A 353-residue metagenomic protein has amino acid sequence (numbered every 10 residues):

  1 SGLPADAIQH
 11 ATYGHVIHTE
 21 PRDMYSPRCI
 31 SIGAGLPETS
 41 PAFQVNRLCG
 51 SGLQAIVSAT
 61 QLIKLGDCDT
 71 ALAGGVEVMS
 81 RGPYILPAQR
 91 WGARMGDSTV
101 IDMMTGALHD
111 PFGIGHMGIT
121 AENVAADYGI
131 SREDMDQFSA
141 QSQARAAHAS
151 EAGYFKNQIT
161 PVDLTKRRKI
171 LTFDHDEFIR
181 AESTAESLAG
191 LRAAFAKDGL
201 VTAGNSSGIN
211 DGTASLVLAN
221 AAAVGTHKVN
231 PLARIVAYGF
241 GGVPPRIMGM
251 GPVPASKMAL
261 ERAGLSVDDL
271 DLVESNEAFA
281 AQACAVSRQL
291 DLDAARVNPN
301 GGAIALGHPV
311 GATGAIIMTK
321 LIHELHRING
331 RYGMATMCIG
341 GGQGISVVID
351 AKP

Functional and structural regions predicted by a protein language model:
S1-G2, S26-I30, A55, M117-V124 (+5 more regions): Short, well-ordered amphipathic alpha-helical segments that serve as non-catalytic structural scaffolds within diverse
S1-V16, E20-A34, P41, T120-R132 (+4 more regions): Conserved active-site "lid/cap" helical segment
A5, D134-T226, Q289-R296: N-terminal extracellular/periplasmic Venus flytrap/periplasmic-binding protein-like
D6, A11-T70, P111-M117, E182-G208 (+2 more regions): Conserved catalytic cysteine-centered active-site region of acyl-thioester-dependent Claisen-condensing enzymes
R47-E77, A125-Y154, S215-A222, S287-R288 (+2 more regions): Active-site-proximal alpha-helical scaffold in enzymes
T70-N123: Flexible glycine-/small-residue-enriched beta->alpha junction loops that bind anionic phosphate/pyrophosphate groups
T120-E122, F155-Q158, K166, V236-A305: Active-site pocket-lining segment
T184-M250, P254, M258, T319-K320 (+3 more regions): Condensing-enzyme catalytic core mediating Claisen C-C bond formation in acyl metabolism
